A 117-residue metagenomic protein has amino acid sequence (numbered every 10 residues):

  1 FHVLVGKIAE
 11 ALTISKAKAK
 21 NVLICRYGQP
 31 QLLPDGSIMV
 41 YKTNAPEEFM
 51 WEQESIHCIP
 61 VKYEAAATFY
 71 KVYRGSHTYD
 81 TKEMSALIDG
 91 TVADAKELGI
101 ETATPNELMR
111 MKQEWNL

Functional and structural regions predicted by a protein language model:
F1-L117: Acidic (Asp/Glu-rich) sequence patches and key acidic residues that form negatively charged surfaces used
